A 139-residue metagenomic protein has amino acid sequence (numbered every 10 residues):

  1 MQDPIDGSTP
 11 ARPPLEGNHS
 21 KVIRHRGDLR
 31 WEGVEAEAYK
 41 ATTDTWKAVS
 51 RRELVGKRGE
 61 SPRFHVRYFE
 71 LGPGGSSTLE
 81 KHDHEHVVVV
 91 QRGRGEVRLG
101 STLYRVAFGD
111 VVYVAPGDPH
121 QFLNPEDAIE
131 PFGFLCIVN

Functional and structural regions predicted by a protein language model:
M1-R63: A short, N-terminal "cap"/entry segment at the start of jelly-roll beta-barrel domains of the cupin/DSBH fold
R51-V55, H65-H82, P116: Conserved short histidine dyad/triad with adjacent acidic residue
R67, Q91-R92, A107: A cytosolic small-molecule/anion-sensing beta-strand core signal
Y68, V87, Y113, A128-N139: A short hydrophobic beta-strand segment most commonly corresponding to one strand of the jelly-roll/cupin
H84-G95, G100: Glycine- and acidic-residue-biased ligand/ion/polar-headgroup-sensing regions
S101-G117: Short acidic-glycine-tyrosine-enriched beta hairpin
N124-E126: Asparagine-centered strand-capping/turn motif at beta-strand->loop junctions
